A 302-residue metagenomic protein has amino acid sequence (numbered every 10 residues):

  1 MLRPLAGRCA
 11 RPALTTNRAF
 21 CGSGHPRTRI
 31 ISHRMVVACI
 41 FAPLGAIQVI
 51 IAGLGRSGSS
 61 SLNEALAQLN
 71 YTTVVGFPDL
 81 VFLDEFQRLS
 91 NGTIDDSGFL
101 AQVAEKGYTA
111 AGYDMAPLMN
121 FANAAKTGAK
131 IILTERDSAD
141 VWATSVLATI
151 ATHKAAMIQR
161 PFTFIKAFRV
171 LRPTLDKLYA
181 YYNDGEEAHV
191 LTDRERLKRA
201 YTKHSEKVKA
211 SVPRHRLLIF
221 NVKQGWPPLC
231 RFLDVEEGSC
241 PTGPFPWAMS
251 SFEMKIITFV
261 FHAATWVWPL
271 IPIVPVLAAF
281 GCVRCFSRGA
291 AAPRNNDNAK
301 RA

Functional and structural regions predicted by a protein language model:
L2-L14, F20-C21, A292-A302: Short, low-complexity, Lys/Arg-enriched N-terminal segments of secretory-pathway carbohydrate enzymes
R34-Q102: PAPS-dependent sulfotransferase catalytic core
A38-I40, T258-A291: Terminal signal-anchor or tail-anchor transmembrane helices that tether membrane-associated enzymes to cellular
D84, E135-D140, K207-A263: The conserved 3'-phosphoadenosine-5'-phosphosulfate
S90-F121: Conserved nucleotide-sensing/catalytic segment adjacent to the nucleotide-binding pocket in NTP-handling enzymes
A125-V146, L229: Conserved phosphate-donor/acceptor-positioning beta-strand/loop module used by diverse small-molecule
T144-R216, F220: PAPS-dependent sulfotransferase catalytic domain
F162-N183, G238-P275: PAPS-dependent sulfotransferase catalytic core
